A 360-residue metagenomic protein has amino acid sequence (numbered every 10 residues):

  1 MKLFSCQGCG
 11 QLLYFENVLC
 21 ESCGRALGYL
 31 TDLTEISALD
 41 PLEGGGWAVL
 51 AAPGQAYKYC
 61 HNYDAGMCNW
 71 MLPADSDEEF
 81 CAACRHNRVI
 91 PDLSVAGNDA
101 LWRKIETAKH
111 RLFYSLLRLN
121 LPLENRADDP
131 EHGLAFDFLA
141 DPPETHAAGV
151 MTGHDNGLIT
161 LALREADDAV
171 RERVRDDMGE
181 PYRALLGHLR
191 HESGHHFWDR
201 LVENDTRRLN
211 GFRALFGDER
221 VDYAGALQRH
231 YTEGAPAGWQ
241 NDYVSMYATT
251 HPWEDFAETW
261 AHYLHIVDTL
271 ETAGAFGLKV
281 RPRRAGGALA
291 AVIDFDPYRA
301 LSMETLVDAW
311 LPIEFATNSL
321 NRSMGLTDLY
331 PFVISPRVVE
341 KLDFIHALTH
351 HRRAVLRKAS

Functional and structural regions predicted by a protein language model:
L3, N17, G54-Y57, A65 (+1 more regions): Residues immediately within or flanking Cys/His clusters that coordinate Zn2+ in small zinc-binding modules
C6-C9, C20-C23, Y57-H61, C81-C84: Short cysteine-rich clusters marking metal-coordination/redox-active sites
G10-Y14, L27, D64-M67, L72 (+1 more regions): Cys/His-rich microdomains that often coordinate metals
Q11, A248-S360: Pan-zinc metallopeptidase signature
D92, A100, K104-D168: Auxiliary, metal-adjacent structural segments of Zn-dependent hydrolase domains
A169-L189: Short pre-active-site segment immediately N-terminal to the catalytic Zn-binding motif
H188-L201: Catalytic glutamate of the conserved HExxH
W198-E254, T259-T269: Post-HExxH zinc-binding segment in Zn-dependent metallohydrolases
